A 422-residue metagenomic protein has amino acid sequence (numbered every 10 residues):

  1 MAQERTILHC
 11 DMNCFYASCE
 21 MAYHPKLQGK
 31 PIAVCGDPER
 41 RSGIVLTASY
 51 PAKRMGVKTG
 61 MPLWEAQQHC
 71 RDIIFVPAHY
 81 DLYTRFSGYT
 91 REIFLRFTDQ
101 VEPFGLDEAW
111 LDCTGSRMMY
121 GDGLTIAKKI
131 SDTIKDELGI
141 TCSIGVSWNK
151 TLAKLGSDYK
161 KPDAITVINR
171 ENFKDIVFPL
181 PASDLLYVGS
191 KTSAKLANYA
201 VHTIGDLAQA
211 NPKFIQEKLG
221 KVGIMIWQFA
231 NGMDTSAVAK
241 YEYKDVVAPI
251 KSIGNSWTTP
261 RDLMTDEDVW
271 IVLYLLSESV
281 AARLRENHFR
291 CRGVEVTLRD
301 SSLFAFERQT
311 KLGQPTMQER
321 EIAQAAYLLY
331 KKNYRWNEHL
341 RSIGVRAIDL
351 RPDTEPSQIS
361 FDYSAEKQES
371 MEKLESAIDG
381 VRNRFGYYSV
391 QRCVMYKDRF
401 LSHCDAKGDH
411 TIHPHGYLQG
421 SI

Functional and structural regions predicted by a protein language model:
M1-Q228, V238, A282, A365-I422: Gly/Gly-Pro- and Ser/Thr-rich, intrinsically disordered tail segments characteristic of DNA damage-repair and tolerance
H9, D184, T192-L340: DNA-contacting surface of Y-family translesion DNA polymerases
F15, P38-R41, S301-F304, L350-T354: Short, charged/polar surface micro-motifs in flexible loops or helix N-caps
F75, F304-R308, T354-P356: Short small-residue beta-strand/loop micro-motif enriched in glycine and branched aliphatics
F104-E108, S147-K150, F289-G293, E338-S342: Short Gly/Ser/Thr- and Asp/Glu-enriched loop/turn motifs at secondary-structure junctions
A109-G115, E307-T310, Q358-Y363: Short, hydrophobic beta-strand segments
E321, Y327-R384: C-terminal hydrophobic structural anchor segments that stabilize assembly/packing rather than catalytic chemistry
